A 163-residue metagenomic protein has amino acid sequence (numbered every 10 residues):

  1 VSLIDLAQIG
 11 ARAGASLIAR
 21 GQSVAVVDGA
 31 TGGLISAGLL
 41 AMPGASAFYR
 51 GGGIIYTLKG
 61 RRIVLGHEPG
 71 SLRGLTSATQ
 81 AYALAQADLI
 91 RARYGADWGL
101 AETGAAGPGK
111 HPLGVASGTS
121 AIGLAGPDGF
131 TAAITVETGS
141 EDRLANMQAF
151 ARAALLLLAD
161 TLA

Functional and structural regions predicted by a protein language model:
V1-A163: Short alpha-helical segments enriched in small residues
